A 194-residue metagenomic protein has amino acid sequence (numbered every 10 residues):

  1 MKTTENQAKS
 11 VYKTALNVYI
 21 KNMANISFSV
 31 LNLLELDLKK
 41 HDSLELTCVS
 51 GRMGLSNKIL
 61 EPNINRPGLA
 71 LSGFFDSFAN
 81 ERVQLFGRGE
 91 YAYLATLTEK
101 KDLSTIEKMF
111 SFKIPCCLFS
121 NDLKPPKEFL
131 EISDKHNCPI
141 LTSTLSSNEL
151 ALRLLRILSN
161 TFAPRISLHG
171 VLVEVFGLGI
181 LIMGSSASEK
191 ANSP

Functional and structural regions predicted by a protein language model:
L16, I20-F110: Gly/Thr-rich phosphate-binding loop signature of adenosyl cofactor/nucleotide-binding cores
R82-L85, P115-L118, C138-L141, G179-L181: Structural motif
K108, I132, S193: Hydrophobic/aromatic ligand-binding patch that stacks against planar heteroaromatic rings of cofactors or nucleotides
C116, L123-L158: Charged, amphipathic alpha-helical linker segments immediately N-terminal to NTP-binding catalytic cores
F162-V173: Pre-Walker A adenine-sensing motif
L178-P194: Glycine-rich phosphate-binding P-loop
